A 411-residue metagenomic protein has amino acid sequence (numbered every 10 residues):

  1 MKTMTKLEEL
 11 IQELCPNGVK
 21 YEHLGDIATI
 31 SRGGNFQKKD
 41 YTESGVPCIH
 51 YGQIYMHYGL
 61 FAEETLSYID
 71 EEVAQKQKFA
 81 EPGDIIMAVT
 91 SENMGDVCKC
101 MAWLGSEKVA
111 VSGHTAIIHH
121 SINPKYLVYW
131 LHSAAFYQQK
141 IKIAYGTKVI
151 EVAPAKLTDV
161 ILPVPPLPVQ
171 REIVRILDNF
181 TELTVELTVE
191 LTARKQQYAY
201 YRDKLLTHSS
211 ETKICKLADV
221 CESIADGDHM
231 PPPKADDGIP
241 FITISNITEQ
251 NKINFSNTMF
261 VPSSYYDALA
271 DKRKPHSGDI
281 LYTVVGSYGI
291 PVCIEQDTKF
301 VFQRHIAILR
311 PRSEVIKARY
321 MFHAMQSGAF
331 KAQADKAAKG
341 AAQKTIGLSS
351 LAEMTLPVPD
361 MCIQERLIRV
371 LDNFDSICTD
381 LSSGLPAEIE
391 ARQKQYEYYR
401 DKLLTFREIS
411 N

Functional and structural regions predicted by a protein language model:
I11-G33, K204-D226, E388, K394 (+1 more regions): Non-catalytic DNA-recognition/assembly elements of restriction-modification systems
E13, N35-F36, V73-A74, L104 (+5 more regions): Short, solvent-exposed loop/turn positions at domain surfaces that link secondary-structure elements or cap domain
G18-K20, T158-K195, A199, M321 (+2 more regions): Amphipathic alpha-helical segments
V19-L24, V46, D84-I86, V97 (+8 more regions): Short, structured motif recognition centered on aromatic/hydrophobic residues
G25-Q37, Q53-P82, V220-P231, I247-S277: Sequence-specific dsDNA recognition surfaces
H50, E72-H132, T243, Y266 (+2 more regions): A short beta-sheet element
K108-H114, Y145-P165, F300-A307, K339-D360: A short glycine-rich beta-alpha junction/loop motif
